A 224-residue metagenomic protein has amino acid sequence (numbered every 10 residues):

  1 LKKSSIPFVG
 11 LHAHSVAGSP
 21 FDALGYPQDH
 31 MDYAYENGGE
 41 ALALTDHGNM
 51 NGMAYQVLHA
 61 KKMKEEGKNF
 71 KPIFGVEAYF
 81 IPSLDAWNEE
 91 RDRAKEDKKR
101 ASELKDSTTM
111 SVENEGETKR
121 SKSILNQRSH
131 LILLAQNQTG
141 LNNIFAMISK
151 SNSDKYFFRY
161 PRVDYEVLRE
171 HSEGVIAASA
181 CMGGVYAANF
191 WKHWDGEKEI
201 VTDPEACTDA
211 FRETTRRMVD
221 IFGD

Functional and structural regions predicted by a protein language model:
L1-D224: Phosphodiester-processing cores and adjacent nucleic acid-binding clamps
